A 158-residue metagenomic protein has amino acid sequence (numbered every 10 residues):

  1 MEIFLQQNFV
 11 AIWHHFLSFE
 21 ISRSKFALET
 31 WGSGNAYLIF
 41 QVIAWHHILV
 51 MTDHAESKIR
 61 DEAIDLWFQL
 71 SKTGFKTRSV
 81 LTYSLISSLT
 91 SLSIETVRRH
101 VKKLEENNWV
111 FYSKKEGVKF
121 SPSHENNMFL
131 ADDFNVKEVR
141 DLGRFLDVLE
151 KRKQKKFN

Functional and structural regions predicted by a protein language model:
M1-Q41, W45: N-terminal leader segment of winged-helix/HTH proteins
E29, K72-K76, T90: Short gly/ser-rich anion-binding loops that grip negatively charged ligand groups
L38-S79: Short helix->loop/beta-hairpin flanking segments within DNA-binding domains
R60-E62, S79-L81, R98-K102, F120-P122: Short glycine/proline-centered loop/turn elements that form peptide/ligand docking sites
D65, T82, W109, K114-E138: Short, cationic-aromatic polyanion-contact patches
R78-T90, L104: A short alpha-helical element within helix-turn-helix/winged-helix DNA-binding domains across DNA-binding proteins
S91-E106: Short amphipathic alpha-helical interaction segments
N126-N158: Short, amphipathic alpha-helical interaction segments positioned at domain boundaries
